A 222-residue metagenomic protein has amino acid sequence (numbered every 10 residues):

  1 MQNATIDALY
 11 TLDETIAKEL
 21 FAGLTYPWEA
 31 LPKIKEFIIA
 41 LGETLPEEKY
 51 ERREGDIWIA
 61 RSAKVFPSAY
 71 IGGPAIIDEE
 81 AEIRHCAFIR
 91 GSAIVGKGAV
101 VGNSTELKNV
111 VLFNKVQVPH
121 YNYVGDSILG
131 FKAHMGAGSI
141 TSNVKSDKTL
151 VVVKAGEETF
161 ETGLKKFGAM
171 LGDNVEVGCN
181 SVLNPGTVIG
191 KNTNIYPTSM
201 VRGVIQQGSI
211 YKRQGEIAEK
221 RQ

Functional and structural regions predicted by a protein language model:
M1-D56, R61, N192, T198 (+2 more regions): Terminal amphipathic alpha-helical/low-complexity segments used for targeting or macromolecular assembly
A17-E19, L112-N114, P119-Q222: Glycine-rich hexapeptide-repeat left-handed beta-helix
L31-K35, I89, T141, L183: Short amphipathic alpha-helical segments with coiled-coil-like heptad repeat character
E47, R53-E54, G72, V100 (+1 more regions): Short, flexible, glycine/charge-rich loop motifs used to bind or transfer phosphoryl groups or to couple energy/partner
G55-I57, A75, T187, G203: Residue "hotspots" at secondary-structure boundaries inside conserved domains
I59-S104: Glycine-rich active-site/cofactor-binding loop and its immediate structural neighborhood
